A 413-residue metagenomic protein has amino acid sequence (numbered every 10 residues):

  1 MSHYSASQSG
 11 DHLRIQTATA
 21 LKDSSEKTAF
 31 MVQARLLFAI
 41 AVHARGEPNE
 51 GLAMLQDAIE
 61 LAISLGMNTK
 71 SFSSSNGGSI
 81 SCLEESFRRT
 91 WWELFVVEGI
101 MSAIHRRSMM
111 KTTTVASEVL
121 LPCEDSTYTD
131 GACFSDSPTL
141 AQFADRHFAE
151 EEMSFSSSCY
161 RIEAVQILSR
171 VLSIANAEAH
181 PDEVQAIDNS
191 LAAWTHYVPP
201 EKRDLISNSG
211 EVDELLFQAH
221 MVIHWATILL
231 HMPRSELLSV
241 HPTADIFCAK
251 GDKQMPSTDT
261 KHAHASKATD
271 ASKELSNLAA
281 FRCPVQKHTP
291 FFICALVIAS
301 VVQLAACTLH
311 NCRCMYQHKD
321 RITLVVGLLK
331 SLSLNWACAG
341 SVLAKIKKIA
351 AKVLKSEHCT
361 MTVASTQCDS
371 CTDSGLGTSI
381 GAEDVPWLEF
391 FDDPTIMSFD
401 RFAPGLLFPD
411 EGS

Functional and structural regions predicted by a protein language model:
M1-F155, A177-D182, N189-V212, H231-M255 (+3 more regions): Acidic, Ser/Thr-rich, low-complexity intrinsically disordered regions in fungal proteins
T17, D252-S413: Fungal C-terminal regulatory tails
T28, E84, R88, S158-R161 (+4 more regions): Inter-repeat boundary and helix-capping residues of tandem alpha-helical solenoids
F30-M31, R35, F95, Y160 (+3 more regions): TPR repeat positional signature
I40, Q166-R170, L229, P233 (+1 more regions): Short glycine/serine- and small hydrophobic-enriched flexible loop segments
M54, T90, Y160, I187 (+4 more regions): Amphipathic alpha-helix face/heptad-repeat signature
A62, S108-V115, A141-H180, L328-S331 (+3 more regions): Intrinsically disordered, low-complexity activation-like regions
E98, L168, A175, T195 (+5 more regions): A structural signal for well-ordered alpha-helices, especially hydrophobic packing surfaces of coiled-coils
